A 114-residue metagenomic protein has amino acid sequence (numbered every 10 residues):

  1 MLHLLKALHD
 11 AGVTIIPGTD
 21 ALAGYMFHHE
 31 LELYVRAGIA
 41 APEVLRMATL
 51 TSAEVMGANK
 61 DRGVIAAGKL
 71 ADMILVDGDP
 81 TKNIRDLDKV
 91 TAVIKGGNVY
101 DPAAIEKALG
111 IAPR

Functional and structural regions predicted by a protein language model:
M1-V76, P80: His/Asp/Glu-enriched, well-ordered alpha-helical/loop segment that forms or immediately abuts the divalent-metal
E54, L70-G110: C-terminal cap of metal-dependent C-N hydrolases
